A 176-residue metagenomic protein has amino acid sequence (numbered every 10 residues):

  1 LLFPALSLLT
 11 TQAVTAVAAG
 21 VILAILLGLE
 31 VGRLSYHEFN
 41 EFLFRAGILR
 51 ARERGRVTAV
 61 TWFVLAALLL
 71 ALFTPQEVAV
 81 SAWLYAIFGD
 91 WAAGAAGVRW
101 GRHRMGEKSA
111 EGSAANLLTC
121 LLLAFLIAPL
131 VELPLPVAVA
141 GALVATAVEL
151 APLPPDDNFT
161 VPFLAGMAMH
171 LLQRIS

Functional and structural regions predicted by a protein language model:
L1-H103, S109-S176: Hydrophobic alpha-helical transmembrane segments
